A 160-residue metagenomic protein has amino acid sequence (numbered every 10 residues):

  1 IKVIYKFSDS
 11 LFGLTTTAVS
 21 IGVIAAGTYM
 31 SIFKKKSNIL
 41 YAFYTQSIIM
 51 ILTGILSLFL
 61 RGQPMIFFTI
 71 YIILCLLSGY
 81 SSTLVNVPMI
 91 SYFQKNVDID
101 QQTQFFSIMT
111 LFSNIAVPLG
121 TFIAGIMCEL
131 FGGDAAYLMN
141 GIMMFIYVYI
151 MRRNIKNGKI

Functional and structural regions predicted by a protein language model:
K2-I160: C-terminal transmembrane bundle of multi-pass solute transporters/carriers
